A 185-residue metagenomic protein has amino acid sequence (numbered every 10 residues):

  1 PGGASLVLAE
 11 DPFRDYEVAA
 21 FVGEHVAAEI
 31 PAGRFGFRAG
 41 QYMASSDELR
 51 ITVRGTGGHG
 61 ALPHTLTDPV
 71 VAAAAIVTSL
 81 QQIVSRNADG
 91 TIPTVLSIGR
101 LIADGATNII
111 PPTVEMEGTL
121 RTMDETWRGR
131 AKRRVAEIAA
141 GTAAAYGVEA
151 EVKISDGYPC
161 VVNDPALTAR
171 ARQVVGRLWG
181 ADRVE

Functional and structural regions predicted by a protein language model:
P1-R100, D104-P111: Histidine/acidic-residue-rich, glycine-tolerant segments that coordinate divalent metal ions
V71-E185: Metal-dependent amide/peptide-bond hydrolase catalytic core, centered on the "pita-bread" metallohydrolase fold
